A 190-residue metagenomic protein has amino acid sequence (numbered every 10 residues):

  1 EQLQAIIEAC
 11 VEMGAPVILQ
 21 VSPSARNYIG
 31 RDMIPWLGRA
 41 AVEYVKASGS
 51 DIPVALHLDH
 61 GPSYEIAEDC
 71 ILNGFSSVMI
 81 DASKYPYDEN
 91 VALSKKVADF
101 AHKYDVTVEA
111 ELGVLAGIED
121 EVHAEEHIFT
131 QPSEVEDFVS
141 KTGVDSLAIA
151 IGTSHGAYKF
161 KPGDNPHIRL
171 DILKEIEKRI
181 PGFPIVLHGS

Functional and structural regions predicted by a protein language model:
E1-A25, D32-D51, H60-P184: Alpha/beta enzyme core
V54: Short, conserved active-site loop motifs that form the nucleotide-linked donor/cofactor pocket
G189-S190: Short acidic/histidine-rich active-site segments
